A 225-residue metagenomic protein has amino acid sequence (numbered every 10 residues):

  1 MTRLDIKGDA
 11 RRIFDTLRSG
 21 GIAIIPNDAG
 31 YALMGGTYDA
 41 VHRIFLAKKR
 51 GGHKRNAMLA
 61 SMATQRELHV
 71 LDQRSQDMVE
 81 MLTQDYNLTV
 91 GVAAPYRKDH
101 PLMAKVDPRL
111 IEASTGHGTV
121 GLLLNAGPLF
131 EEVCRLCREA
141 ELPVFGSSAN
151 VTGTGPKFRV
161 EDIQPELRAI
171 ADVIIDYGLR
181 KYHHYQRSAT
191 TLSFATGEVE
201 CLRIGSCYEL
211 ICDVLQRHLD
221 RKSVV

Functional and structural regions predicted by a protein language model:
M1-V225: Active-site-adjacent structural elements in enzyme catalytic cores
